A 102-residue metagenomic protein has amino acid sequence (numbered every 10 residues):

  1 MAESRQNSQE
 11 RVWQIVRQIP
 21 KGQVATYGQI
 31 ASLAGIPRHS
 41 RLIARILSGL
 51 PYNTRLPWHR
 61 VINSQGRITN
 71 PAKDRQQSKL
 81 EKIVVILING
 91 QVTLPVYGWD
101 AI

Functional and structural regions predicted by a protein language model:
M1-I102: Nucleic acid-binding interface residues in structured DNA/RNA-binding domains, emphasizing the DNA-engaging scaffolds
